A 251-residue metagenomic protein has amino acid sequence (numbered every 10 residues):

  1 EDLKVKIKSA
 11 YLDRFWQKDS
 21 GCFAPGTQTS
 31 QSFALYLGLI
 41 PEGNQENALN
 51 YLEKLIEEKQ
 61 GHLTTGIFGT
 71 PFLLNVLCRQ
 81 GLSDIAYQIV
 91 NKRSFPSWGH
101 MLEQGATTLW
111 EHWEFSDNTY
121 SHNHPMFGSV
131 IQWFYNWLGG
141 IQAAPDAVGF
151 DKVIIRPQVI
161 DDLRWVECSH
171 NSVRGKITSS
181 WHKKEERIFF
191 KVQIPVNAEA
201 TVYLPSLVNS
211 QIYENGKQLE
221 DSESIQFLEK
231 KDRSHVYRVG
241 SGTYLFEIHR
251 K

Functional and structural regions predicted by a protein language model:
E1-T119, K231: Catalytic cores of carbohydrate-active enzymes
D2, D84-K251: Non-catalytic C-terminal accessory modules of carbohydrate-active enzymes
